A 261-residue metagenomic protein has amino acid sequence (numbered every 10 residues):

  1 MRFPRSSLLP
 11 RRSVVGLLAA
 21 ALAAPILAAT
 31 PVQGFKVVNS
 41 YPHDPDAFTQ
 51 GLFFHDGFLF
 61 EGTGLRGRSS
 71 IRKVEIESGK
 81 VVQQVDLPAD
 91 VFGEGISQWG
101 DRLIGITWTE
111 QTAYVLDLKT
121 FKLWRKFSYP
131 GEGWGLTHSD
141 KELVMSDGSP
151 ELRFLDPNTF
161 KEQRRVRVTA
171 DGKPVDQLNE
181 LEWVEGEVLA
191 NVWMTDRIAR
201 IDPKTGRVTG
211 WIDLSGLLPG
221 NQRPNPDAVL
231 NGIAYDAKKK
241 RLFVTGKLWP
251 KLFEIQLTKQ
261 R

Functional and structural regions predicted by a protein language model:
L9-V15: N-terminal export leaders
A29-P45, S78-K80: A short helix->beta-strand "capping" segment at the edge of beta-propeller domains
V38-S70, V85-D86, D90-S97, G246: Beta-strand-rich domains and repeat architectures in extracellular enzymes and scaffolds, especially beta-propellers
P45-D56, A89-G100, Y129-E142, G172-E185 (+1 more regions): Beta-rich, blade/repeat-based domains predominating in secreted/periplasmic proteins but also intracellular
E61-L65, L103-E110, M145-S149, A190-M194 (+1 more regions): Conserved beta-strand positions in repeat-built beta-propeller and related beta-rich domains
E75-G79, D117-F121, P157-F160, D202-G206 (+1 more regions): Short loop/turn segments that connect beta-strands within beta-propeller blades
G79-V115, L123-Y129, G133: Blade-loop segments of beta-propeller domains
A113-D171: Hydrophobic, well-structured mid-protein blocks that either form specific transmembrane helices
